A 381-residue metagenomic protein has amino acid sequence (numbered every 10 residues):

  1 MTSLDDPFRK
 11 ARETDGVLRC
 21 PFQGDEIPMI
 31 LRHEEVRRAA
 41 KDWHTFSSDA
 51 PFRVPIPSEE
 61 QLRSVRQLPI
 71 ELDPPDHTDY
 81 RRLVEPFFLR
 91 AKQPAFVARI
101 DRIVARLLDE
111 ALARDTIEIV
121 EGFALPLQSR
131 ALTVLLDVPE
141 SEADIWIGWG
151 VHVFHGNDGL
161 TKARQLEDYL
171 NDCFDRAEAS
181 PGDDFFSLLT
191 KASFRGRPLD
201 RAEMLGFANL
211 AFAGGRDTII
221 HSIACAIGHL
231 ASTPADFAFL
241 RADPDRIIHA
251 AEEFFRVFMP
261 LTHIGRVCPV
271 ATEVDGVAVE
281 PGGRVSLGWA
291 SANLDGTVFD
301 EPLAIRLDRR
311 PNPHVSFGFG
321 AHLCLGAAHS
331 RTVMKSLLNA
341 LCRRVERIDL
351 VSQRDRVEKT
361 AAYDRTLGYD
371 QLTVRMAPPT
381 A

Functional and structural regions predicted by a protein language model:
M1-A381: Cytochrome P450
